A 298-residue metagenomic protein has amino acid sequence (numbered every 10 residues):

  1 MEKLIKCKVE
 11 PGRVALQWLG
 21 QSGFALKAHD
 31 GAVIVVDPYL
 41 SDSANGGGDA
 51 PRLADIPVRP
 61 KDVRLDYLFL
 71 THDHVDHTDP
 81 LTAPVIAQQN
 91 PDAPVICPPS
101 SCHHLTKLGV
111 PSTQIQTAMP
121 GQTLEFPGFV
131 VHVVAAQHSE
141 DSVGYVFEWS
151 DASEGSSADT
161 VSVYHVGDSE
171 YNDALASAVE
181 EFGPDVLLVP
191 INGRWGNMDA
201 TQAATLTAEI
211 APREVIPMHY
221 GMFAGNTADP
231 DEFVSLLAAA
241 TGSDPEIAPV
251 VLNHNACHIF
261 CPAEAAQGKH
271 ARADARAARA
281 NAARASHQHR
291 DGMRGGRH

Functional and structural regions predicted by a protein language model:
M1-P11, C97-V161, A238-E264, G268-K269: Metallo-beta-lactamase
M1-V35, Y39-A44, G48-P51, E232-A239 (+4 more regions): Zn-dependent metallo-beta-lactamase
H29-F69, P80-Q88, S100, S169-E181: Pre-active-site segment of Zn-dependent metallo-hydrolases
P38-S41, D73, S100-S101, A136-Q137 (+3 more regions): Active-site metal-binding loops of divalent metal-dependent hydrolases
L65-D76, V215: Metallo-beta-lactamase
D92-S100, E214-H219: Short internal beta-strands
G109-T123, A204-H298: Binuclear metal-ion centers of metallo-dependent hydrolases, dominated by the metallo-beta-lactamase
Q137-I210, E232: Active-site-proximal loop/helix segments of hydrolase catalytic cores
